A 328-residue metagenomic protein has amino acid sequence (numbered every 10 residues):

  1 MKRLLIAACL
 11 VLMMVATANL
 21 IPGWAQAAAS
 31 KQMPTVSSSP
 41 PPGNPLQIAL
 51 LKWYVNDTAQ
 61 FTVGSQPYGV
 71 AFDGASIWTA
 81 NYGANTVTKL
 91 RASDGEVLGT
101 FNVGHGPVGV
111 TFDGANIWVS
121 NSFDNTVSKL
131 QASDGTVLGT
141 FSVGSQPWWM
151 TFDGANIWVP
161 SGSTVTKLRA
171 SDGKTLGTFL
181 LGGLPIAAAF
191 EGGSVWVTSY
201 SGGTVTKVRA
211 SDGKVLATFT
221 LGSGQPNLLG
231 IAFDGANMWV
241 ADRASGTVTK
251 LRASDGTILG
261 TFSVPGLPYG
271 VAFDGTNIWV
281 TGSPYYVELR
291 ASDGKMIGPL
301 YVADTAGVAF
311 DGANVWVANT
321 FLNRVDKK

Functional and structural regions predicted by a protein language model:
A8-N19: Bacterial N-terminal signal peptides
P40-T62: A short helix->beta-strand "capping" segment at the edge of beta-propeller domains
V55-T62, E96-F101, T136-F141, K174-L180 (+3 more regions): A short beta-strand motif characteristic of beta-propeller blades
T62-D73, V103-D113, V143-D153, G162 (+5 more regions): Beta-rich, blade/repeat-based domains predominating in secreted/periplasmic proteins but also intracellular
V63, T79-A84, V119-D124, V159-S163 (+4 more regions): Conserved beta-strand positions in repeat-built beta-propeller and related beta-rich domains
N85-K89, N125-K129, S163-K167, G203-K207 (+3 more regions): A short loop-to-beta-strand structural motif that recurs across blades of beta-propeller domains
R91-G95, Q131-G135, R169-K174, R209-G213 (+3 more regions): Short loop/turn segments that connect beta-strands within beta-propeller blades
A306-K328: Blade-level signature of beta-propeller repeat domains, shared across WD40, Kelch, NHL, RCC1 and BNR/Asp-box propellers
